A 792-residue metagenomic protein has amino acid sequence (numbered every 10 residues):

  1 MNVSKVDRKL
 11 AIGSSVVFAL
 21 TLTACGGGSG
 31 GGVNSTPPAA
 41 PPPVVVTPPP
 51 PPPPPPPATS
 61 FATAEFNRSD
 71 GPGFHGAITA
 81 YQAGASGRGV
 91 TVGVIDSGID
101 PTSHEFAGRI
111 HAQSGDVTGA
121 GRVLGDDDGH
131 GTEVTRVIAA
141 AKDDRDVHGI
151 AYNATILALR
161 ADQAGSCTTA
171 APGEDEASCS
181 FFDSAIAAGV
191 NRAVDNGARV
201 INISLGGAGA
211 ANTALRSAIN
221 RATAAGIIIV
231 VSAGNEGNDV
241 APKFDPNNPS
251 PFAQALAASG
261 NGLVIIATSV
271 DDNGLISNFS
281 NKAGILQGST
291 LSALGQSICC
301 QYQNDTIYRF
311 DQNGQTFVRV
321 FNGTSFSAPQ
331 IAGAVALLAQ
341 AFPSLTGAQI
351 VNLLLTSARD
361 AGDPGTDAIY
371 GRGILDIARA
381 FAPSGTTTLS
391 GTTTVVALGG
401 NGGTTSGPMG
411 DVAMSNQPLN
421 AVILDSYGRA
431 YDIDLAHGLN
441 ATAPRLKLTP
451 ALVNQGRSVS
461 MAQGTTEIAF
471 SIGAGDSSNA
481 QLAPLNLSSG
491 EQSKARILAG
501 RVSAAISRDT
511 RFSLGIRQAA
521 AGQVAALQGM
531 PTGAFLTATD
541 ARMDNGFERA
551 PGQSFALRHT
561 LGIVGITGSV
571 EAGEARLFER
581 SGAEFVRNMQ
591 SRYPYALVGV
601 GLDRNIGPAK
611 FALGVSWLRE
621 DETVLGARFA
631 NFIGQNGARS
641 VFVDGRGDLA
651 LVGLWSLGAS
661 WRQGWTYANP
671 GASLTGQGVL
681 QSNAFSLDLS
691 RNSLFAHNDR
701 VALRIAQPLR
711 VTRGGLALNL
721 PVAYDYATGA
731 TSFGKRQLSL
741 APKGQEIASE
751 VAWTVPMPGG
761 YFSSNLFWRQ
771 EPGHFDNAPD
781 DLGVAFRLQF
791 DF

Functional and structural regions predicted by a protein language model:
T21-A24: C-terminal motif of bacterial Sec signal peptides marking the signal peptidase cleavage site
G26-P38, S86-G87, A161-N261, D305 (+1 more regions): Substrate-binding/access-modulating region of protease and related hydrolase catalytic domains
P49-A58, I78-V92, S97-Q113, A120-F182 (+7 more regions): Subtilisin-like serine protease catalytic core
A64-P72, G76, N191, V200-N202 (+2 more regions): C-terminal subdomain of the subtilisin-like protease fold in secreted/lumenal serine endopeptidases
D96, A253-A336, Q340: Extracellular S/T/G-rich loop segment that most often corresponds to the catalytic His/Ser-adjacent loop
S426-G428, I433-Q463, I497-T510, H559-I563 (+9 more regions): Outer-membrane beta-barrel proteins
T442-D648: Outer membrane beta-barrel translocator domains of Type V secretion systems
P531-D544, T567, S581-R592, G599 (+4 more regions): Outer membrane beta-barrel transmembrane domains
